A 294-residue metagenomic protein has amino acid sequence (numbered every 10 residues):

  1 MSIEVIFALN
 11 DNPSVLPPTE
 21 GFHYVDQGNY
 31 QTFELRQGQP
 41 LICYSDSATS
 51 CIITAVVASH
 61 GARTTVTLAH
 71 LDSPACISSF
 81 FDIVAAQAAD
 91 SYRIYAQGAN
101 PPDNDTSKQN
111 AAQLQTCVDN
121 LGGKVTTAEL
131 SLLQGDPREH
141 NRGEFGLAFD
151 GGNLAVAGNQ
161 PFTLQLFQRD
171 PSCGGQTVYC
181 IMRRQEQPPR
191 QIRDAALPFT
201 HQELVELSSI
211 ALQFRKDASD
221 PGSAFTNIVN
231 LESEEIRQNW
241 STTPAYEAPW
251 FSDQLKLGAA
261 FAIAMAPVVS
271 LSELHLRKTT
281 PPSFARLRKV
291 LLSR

Functional and structural regions predicted by a protein language model:
S2-D26, Q31, N104-R294: C-terminal functional modules of predominantly eukaryotic multidomain proteins
R36-A88: Conserved mixed alpha/beta catalytic, RNA-binding, or beta-rich assembly cores of soluble enzyme, regulatory
S47-C51, N100-S107: Gly/Ser/Thr-rich loops at beta-strand to alpha-helix junctions that form or flank small-molecule/cofactor-binding
A55-V57, Q97-G98, A148-D150: Short beta-strand segments
L71-P74, G98-P102: Acidic, glycine-rich active-site loops and adjacent beta-strand->loop/helix elements that engage anionic groups
D90-A99: Short glycine-rich phosphate-binding loop at a beta-alpha junction
